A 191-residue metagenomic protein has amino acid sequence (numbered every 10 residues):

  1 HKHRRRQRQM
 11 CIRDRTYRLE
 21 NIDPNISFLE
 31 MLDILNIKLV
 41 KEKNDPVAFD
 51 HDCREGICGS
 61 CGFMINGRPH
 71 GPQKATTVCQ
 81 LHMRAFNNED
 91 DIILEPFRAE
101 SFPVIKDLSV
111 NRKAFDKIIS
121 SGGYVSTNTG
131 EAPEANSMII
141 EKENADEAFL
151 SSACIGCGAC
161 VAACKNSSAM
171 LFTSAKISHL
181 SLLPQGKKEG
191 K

Functional and structural regions predicted by a protein language model:
H1-R8, I12: Single conserved hydrophobic/aromatic residue that forms the stacking wall/gate of nucleotide- or nucleobase-binding
R4, N21, E55: Conserved strand-loop elements at the edges of beta-sheets that form or border functional pockets
R13-T16, Q73: Short, mixed charged/polar active-site loops that provide acid/base catalysis or chelate metal/phosphate cofactors
R15-I26: Short, contiguous acidic and Ser/Thr-rich linear segments
I26-D45, I92-K191: Ferredoxin-type iron-sulfur electron-transfer modules in oxidoreductases and energy-metabolism complexes
V47-R84, F149-A169, K191: Local cysteine-cluster metal-coordination motifs and their immediate loop/turn environment, predominantly Fe-S cluster
L81-P96: Aromatic- and Lys/Arg-enriched surface recognition patch
